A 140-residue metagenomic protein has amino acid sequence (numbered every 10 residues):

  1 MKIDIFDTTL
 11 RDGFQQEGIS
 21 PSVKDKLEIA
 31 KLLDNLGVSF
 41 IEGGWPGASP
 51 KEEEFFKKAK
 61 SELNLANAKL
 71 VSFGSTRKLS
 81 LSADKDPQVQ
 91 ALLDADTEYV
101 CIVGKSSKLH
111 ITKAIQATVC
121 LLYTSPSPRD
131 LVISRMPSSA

Functional and structural regions predicted by a protein language model:
M1-G18, C101-A114: N-terminal small/glycine-rich loop or linker at the start of catalytic domains across soluble metabolic enzymes
I5-T8, I41-G43, A68-G74, V100-I102: Hydrophobic faces of well-ordered beta-strands that scaffold small-molecule active sites in alpha/beta enzyme cores
L10-K24, G74-S82, K113-V119: Active-site mouth loops of central-metabolism enzymes
V23-A30, K85-V89: Short, acidic/polar
E28-I41: Catalytic domains of carbohydrate-active enzymes, especially glycoside hydrolases
S39-K60, K105-I115: Glycine-rich, proline-tolerant flexible connector loops at the mouths of alpha/beta enzymes
A59-L65, V89-T97: Acidic (Asp/Glu)-rich catalytic clusters
Y123-P128: Conserved small/polar residues in nucleotide/adenosyl-binding loops
